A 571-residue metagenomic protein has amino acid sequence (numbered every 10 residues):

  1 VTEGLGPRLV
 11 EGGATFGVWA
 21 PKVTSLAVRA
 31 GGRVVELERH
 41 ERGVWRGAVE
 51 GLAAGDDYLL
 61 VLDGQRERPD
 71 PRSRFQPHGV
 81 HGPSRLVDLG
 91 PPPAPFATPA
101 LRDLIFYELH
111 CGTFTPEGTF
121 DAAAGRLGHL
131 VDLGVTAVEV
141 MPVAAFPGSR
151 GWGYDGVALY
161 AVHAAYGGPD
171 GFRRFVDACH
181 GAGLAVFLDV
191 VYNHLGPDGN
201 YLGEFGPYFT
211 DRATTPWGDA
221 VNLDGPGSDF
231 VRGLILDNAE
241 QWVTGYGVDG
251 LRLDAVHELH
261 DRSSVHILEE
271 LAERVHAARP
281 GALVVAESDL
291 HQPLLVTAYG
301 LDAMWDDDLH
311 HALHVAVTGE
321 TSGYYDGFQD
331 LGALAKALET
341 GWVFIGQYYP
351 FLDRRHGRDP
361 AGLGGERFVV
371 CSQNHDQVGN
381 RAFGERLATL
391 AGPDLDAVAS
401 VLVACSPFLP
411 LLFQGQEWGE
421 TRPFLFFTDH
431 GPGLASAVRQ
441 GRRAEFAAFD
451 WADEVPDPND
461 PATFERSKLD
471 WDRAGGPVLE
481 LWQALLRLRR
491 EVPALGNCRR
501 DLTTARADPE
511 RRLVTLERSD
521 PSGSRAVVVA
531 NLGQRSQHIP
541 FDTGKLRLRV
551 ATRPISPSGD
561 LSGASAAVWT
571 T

Functional and structural regions predicted by a protein language model:
V1-E11, T15, E36-E108, T113-G118 (+2 more regions): The feature marks proteins involved in alpha-glucan
F16-V18, R525-N531: Short, well-ordered beta-strand segments enriched in hydrophobic/aromatic residues
W19-S25, G533-R535, T543-G544: Short proline/glycine-enriched turn/loop motifs at strand-loop junctions of beta-rich domains
A20, A54-D56, P557-T571: C-terminal beta-strand-rich structural cap/linker in extracellular carbohydrate-active enzymes
L62-P95, A182, Y201-P216, Y324-D353 (+1 more regions): Core domains of carbohydrate- and sulfate-ester-processing enzymes
V80, L268, A272-A448: Conserved alpha/beta catalytic core and glycan-binding cleft of carbohydrate-active enzymes
T98-L101, F106, H110-G250, A255-L283 (+1 more regions): Substrate-binding/active-site clefts of carbohydrate-active enzymes
T340-G357, L412-F413, W418-F427, A452-A526: Glycan-recognition and catalytic regions of carbohydrate-active enzymes
